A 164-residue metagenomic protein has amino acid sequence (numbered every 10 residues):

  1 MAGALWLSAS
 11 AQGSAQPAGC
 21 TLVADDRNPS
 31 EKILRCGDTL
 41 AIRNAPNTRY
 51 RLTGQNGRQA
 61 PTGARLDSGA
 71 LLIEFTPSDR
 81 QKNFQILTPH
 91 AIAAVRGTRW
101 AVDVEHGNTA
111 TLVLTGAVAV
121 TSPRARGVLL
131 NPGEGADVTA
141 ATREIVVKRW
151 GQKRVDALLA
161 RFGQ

Functional and structural regions predicted by a protein language model:
M1-S8: Bacterial N-terminal signal peptides
G13-Q164: Flexible, surface-exposed loop/linker segments and immediately adjacent secondary-structure boundaries
